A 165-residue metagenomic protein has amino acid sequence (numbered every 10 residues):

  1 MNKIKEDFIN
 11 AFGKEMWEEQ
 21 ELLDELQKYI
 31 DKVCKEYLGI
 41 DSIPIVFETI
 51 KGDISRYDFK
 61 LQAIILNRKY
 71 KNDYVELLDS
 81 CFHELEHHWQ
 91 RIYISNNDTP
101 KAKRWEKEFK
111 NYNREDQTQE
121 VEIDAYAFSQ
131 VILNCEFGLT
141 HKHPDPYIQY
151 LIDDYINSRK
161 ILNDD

Functional and structural regions predicted by a protein language model:
M1-G13, Y37, I43-G52: Hydrophobic or amphipathic, alpha-helical segments that drive membrane association/targeting
I4, F8, Y112-D165: Long, well-structured alpha-helical subdomains associated with metal-dependent extracellular/ecto-lumenal hydrolases
A11-E25, L133: A short, highly charged nucleic-acid-interacting micro-segment common to nuclease and nuclease-linked defense proteins
E19-D41: Zn2+-dependent metallopeptidase catalytic core
I40-E76, H88-I92: Active-site scaffold of zinc-dependent metalloenzymes
V75-E76, R91-I123: Post-HEXXH active-site segment of zinc metalloproteases
H83, H87: Histidine-centered divalent metal-coordination motifs
W89-K101, N134-P144: Substrate-binding/catalytic groove segments of enzymes that remodel or degrade extracellular structural polymers
